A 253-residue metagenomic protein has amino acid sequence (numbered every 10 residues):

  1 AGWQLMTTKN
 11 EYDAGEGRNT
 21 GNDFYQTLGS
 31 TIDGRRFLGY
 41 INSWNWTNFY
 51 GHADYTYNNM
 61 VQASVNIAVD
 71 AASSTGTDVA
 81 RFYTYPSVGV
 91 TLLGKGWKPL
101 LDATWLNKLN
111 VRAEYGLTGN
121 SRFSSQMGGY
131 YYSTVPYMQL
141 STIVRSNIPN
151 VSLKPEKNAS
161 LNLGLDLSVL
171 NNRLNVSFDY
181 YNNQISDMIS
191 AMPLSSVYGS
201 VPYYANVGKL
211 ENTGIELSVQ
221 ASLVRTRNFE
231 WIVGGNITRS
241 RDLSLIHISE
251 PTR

Functional and structural regions predicted by a protein language model:
A1-S249: Extracellular/periplasmic, surface-exposed regions of secreted and cell-surface proteins
T252: Ser/Thr-centric signal marking residues that sit in or immediately flank functional binding/regulatory motifs
